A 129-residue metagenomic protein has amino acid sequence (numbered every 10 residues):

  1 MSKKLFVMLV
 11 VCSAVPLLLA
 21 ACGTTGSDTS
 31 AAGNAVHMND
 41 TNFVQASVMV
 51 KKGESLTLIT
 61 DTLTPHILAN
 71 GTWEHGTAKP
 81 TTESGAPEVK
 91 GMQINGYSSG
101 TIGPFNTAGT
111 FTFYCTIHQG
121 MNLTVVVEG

Functional and structural regions predicted by a protein language model:
M1-L9: Bacterial N-terminal signal peptides that target proteins for export
S2, L17-L18, C22-G129: Extracytoplasmic copper-binding redox domains, predominantly the cupredoxin/blue-copper superfamily
M8-V11, K90: N-terminal non-cleavable signal-anchor helices
V10-L18: Bacterial N-terminal signal peptides
